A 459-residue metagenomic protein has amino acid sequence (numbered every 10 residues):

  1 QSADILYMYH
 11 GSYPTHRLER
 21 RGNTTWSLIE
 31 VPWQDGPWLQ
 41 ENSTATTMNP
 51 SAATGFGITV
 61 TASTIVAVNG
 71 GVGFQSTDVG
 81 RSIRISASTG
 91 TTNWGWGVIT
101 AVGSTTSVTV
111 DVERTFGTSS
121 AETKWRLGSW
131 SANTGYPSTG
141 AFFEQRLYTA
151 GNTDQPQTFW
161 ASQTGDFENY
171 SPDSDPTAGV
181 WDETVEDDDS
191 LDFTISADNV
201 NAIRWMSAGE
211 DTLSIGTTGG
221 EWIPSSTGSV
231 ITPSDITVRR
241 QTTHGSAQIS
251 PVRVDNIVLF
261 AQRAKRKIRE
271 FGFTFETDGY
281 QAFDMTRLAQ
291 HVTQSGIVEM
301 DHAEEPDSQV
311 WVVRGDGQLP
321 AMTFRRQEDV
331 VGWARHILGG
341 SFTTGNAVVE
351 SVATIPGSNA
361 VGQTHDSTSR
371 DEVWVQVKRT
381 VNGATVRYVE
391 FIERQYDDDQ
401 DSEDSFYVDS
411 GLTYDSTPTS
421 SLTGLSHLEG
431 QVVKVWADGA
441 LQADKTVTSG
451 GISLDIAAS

Functional and structural regions predicted by a protein language model:
Q1, D198-N201, W222, T243 (+2 more regions): Beta-sheet repeat architectures centered on beta-propellers
Q1-H16, L147, I215-G216: Elongated alpha-helical scaffolds
I5, Y13-T15, N23-T25, T91 (+5 more regions): Non-transmembrane elongated oligomeric "stalk/shaft" segments that connect baseplates/barrels to distal
M8, L147, L213, V310 (+1 more regions): Hydrophobic beta-strand segments that make up the repeating blades of beta-propeller and related beta-repeat
Y9, T59, T77, N93 (+13 more regions): Residue-level signal for WD-repeat beta-propeller blades
R20, W26-K124, F283-T293, R335-H336 (+2 more regions): Autoprocessing Asn-cyclization modules and mimics
F116-S131, T448-S459: Surface-exposed interaction regions enriched in Ser/Thr/Asp/Glu that occur as long low-complexity tracts or repetitive
T123-R146, A150-D307, M322-A353: Beta-propeller and closely related beta-pinwheel folds
